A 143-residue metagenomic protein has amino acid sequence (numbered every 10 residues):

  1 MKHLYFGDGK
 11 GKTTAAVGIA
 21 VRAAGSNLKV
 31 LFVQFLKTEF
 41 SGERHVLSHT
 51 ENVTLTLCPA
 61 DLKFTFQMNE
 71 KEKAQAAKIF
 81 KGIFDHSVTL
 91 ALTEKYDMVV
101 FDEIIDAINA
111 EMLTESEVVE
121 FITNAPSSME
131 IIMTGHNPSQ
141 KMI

Functional and structural regions predicted by a protein language model:
K2-T89: Conserved P-loop
K29, K95-M98, P126-T134: Loop/turn-to-beta-strand initiation segments
V33, D102, T134-H136: Short His-Asn-centered micro-motif
K37, I105, P138: Short, glycine/serine-rich, charged loops/turns that create anion-binding and catalytic segments at active sites
F40, K63, I108-N109, K141: Conserved protein kinase catalytic core
V46, T50, E117, F121-A125 (+1 more regions): Alpha-helical structural signal in soluble globular domains
M68-N124: Phosphate-binding/switch loop-helix module in NTP-utilizing enzymes
H136-I143: Phosphate-binding/switch region of NTP-binding enzymes
